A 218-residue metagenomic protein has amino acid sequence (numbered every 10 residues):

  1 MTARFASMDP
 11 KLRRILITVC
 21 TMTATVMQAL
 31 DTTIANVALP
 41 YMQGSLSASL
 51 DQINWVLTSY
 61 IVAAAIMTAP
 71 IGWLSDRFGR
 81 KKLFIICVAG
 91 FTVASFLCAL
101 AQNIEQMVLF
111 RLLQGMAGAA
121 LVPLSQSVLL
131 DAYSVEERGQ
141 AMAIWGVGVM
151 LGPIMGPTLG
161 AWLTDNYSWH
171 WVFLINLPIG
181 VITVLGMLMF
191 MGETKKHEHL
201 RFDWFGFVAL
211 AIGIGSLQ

Functional and structural regions predicted by a protein language model:
R13-I71, L121: Extracytoplasmic
C20, A24, I86-G90, A94 (+5 more regions): Residue-level signature of the transmembrane alpha-helical cores of Major Facilitator Superfamily-type secondary
M42-Q43, L74-S75, M107, L159-Y167: Interfacial helix-cap and linker-helix signal at transmembrane-aqueous boundaries of multi-pass secondary transporters
S45-S47, G79, L100-Q106, S134 (+1 more regions): Helix-breaking motifs and short loop linkers at transmembrane-helix boundaries and internal kinks in secondary membrane
I66-E105: Conserved MFS/SLC helix-loop-helix module at the cytosolic interface between two early adjacent transmembrane helices
L112-V147: Cytoplasmic helix-loop-helix junction between adjacent transmembrane helices in 12-TM secondary transporters
P123, I144, V149-A161, D165 (+1 more regions): Glycine/proline-centered helix-kink
D165-Q218: Hydrophobic transmembrane-helix bundles of small-molecule transporters
